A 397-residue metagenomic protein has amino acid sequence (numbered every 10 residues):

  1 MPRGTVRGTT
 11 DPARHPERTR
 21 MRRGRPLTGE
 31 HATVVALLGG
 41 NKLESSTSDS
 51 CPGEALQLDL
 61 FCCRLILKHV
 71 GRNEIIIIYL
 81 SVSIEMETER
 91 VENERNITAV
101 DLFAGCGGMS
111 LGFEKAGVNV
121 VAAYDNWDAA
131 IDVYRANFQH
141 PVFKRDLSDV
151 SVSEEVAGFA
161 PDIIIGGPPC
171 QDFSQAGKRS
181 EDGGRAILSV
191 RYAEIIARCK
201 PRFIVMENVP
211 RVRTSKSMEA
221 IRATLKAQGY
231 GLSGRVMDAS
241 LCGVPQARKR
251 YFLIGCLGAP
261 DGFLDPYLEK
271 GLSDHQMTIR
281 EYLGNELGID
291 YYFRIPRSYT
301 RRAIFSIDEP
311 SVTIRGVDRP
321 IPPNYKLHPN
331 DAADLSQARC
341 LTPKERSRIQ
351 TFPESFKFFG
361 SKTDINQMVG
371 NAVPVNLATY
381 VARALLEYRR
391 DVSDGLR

Functional and structural regions predicted by a protein language model:
L60-F61, L67-V120, T224-A227, G231 (+1 more regions): S-adenosyl-L-methionine-dependent DNA methyltransferase catalytic core
A122-Y124: Conserved SAM-binding motif I beta-strand of class I
W127: Conserved SAM/SAH-binding beta-strand->alpha-helix loop
I131-D132: Short alpha-helix immediately C-terminal to the canonical SAM-binding loop
H140-D146: Conserved SAM-binding strand-loop segment of SAM-dependent methyltransferases
V150-P161, P168-T313, R319: Class I S-adenosyl-L-methionine
